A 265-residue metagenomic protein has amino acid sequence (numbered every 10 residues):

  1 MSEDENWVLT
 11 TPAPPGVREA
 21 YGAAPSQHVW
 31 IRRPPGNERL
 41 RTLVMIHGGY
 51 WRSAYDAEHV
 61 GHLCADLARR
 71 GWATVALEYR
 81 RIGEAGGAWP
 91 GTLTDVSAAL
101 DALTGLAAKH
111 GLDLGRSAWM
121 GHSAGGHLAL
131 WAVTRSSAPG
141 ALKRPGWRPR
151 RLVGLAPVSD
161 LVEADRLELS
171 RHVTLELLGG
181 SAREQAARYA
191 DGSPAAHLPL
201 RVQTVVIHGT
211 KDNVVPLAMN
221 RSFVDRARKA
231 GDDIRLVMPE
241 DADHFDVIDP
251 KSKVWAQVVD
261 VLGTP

Functional and structural regions predicted by a protein language model:
M1-N37: N-terminal cap/lid segment of alpha/beta-hydrolase-fold proteins
V8, E163-A196: Mobile cap/lid helix-loop segments that gate and shape the active-site cleft of serine hydrolases
P35-R39, L43-D66: Short, surface-exposed "cap/lid" segments of acyl-processing enzymes
M45-G48, A76, V206: Structural cue for short, hydrophobic secondary-structure segments
Y55-C64, V75-R116: Catalytic nucleophile-loop/oxyanion-hole region of alpha/beta-hydrolase and closely related hydrolase-like folds
D101-L167: Primarily recognizes the serine-hydrolase "nucleophile elbow" in alpha/beta-hydrolase and SGNH/GDSL folds
L200, V206-H208, D212: Short beta-strand/loop motif that positions the catalytic acidic residue of the alpha/beta-hydrolase fold
V214, R221-P265: C-terminal catalytic histidine-bearing segment of alpha/beta-hydrolase fold enzymes
